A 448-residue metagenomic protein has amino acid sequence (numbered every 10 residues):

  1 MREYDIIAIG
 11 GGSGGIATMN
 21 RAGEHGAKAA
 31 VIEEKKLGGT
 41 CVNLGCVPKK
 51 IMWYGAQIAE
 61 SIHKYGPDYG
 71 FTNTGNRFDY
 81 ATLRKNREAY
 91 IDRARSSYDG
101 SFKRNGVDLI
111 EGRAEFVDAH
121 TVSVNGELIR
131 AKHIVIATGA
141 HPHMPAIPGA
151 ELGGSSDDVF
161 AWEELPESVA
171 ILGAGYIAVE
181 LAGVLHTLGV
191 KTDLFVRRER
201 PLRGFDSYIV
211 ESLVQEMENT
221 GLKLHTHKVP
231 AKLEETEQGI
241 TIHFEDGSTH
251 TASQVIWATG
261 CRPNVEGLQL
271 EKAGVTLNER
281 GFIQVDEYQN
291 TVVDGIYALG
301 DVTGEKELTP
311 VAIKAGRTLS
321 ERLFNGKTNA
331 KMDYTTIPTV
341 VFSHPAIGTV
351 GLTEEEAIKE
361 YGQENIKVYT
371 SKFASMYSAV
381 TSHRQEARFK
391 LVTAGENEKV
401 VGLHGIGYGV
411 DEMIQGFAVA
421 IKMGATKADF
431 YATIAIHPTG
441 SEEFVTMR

Functional and structural regions predicted by a protein language model:
M1-G12, L165-L172: Beta1/beta-strand and adjacent pyrophosphate-binding region of the FAD-binding site in flavoprotein oxidoreductases
R2-Y4, N20-A27, I32-L165, R198-L202 (+6 more regions): Glycine-rich flavin
I7-G14, T18-K35, V47, I51-I58 (+2 more regions): Flexible, glycine-rich terminal cap/loop adjacent to redox cofactors in electron-transfer oxidoreductases
I7-I9, A114, I129-G139, I171-L172 (+2 more regions): Short hydrophobic core segments
C46, I136-K191, F195, K223 (+3 more regions): Glycine-rich dinucleotide-binding loop and its adjacent helix/turn
D108-E111, E115-S123, L188-E287, K327 (+2 more regions): A Rossmann-like FAD-binding core segment of flavoenzymes
A150-P166, T249-G326: FAD-site-proximal beta/loop scaffold in flavoenzymes
I209-S212, L299-I358, D429, I436-R448: A conserved FAD-binding loop/helix module that cradles the flavin
